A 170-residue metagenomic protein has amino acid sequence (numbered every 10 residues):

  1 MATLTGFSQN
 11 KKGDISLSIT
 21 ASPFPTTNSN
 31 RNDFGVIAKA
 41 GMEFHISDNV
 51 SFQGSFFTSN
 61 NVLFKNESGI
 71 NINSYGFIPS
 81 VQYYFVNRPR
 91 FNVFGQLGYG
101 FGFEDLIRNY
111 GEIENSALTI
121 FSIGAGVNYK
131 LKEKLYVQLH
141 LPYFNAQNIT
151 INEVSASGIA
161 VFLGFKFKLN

Functional and structural regions predicted by a protein language model:
M1-F7: Hydrophobic h-region of N-terminal signal peptides that target proteins for export in Gram-negative bacteria
F7-S55, S59, G158-A160, G164-N170: Short glycine/proline- and aromatic-enriched beta-strand/turn motifs that initiate or cap beta-hairpins
G13-I15, N32-V36, N71-F77, F91 (+2 more regions): Residues that define the transmembrane beta-barrel architecture of outer-membrane proteins
D14-T20, N73, L135, N145-T150 (+1 more regions): Ser/Thr- (and often Asn-) enriched beta-sheet segments in non-cytosolic proteins
N28-F34, F64-I70, D105-E112, I149-A156: Outer-membrane beta-barrel translocator domains and adjoining extracellular loop/strand segments of Gram-negative
G41-Y110, L118-F121, Y129-V137, L141 (+1 more regions): Gram-negative (and chloroplast) outer-membrane scaffold detector with strong preference for beta-barrel transmembrane
Q138, F144-N170: Hydrophobic secondary-structure block in the mid-to-C-terminal portion of proteins
